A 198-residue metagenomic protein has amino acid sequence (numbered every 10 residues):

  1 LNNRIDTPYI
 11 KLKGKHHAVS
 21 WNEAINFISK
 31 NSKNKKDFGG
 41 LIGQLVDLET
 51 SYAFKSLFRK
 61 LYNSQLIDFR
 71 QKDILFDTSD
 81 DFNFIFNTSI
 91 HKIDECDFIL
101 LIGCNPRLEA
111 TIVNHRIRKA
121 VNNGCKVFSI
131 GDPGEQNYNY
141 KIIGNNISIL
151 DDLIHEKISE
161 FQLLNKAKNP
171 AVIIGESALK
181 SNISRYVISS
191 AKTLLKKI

Functional and structural regions predicted by a protein language model:
L1-S159, K166, E176-A178: N-terminal export/assembly segments and adjacent metallocofactor-ligating motifs of anaerobic energy-metabolism
L164-N165, I174, R185: Long, ordered, helix-rich scaffold segments
N165-K166, A191: Generic L/I/V-rich hydrophobic alpha-helical segments across diverse proteins
P170-K180, K197: Contiguous hydrophobic segments
N182-I198: Acidic catalytic cores of enzymes that act on phosphate-bearing nucleotides/polynucleotides
